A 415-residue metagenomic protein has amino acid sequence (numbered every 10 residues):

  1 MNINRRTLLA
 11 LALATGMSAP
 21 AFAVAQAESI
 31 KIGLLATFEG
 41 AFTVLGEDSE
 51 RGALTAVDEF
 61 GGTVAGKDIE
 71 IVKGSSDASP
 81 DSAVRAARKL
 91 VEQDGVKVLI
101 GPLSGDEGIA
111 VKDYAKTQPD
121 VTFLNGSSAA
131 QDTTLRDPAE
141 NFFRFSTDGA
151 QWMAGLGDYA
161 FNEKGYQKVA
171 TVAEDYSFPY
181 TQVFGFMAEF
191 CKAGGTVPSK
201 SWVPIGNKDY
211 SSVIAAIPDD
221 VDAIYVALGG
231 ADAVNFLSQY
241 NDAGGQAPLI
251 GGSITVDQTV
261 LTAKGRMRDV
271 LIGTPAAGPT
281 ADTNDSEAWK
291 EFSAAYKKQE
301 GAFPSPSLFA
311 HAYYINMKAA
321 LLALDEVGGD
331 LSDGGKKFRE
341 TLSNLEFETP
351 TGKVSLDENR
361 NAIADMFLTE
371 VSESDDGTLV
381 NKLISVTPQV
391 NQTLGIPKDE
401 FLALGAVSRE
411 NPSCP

Functional and structural regions predicted by a protein language model:
M1-K31, S408-P415: Short, low-complexity disordered leader/linker segments with a strong preference for bacterial N-terminal type II
A23-L34, G62-D68, F161-Q167: Immediate post-signal peptide segment of exported/extracytoplasmic ligand-binding proteins
I30, T262, S343-P415: Solvent-exposed, acidic/polar segments of extracytosolic/periplasmic ligand-binding ectodomains
G33-L54, G74-D81, L103-D106, V172-Y180 (+2 more regions): Extracytoplasmic "Venus flytrap"
V44-S49, E59, T63-T133, F145 (+2 more regions): Beta-alpha junction/loop-to-helix N-cap segments that form part of ligand/metal-binding clefts
R85, Q131-T134, E140-G244, D282-E291: Extracellular/periplasmic Venus flytrap/periplasmic-binding protein
L90, D94-L103, V121-G126, K168-A173 (+4 more regions): Periplasmic-binding protein-like
Y240-I315, L324-L331, N381-K382, Q389-C414: Extracellular/periplasmic periplasmic-binding protein-like sensory domains
